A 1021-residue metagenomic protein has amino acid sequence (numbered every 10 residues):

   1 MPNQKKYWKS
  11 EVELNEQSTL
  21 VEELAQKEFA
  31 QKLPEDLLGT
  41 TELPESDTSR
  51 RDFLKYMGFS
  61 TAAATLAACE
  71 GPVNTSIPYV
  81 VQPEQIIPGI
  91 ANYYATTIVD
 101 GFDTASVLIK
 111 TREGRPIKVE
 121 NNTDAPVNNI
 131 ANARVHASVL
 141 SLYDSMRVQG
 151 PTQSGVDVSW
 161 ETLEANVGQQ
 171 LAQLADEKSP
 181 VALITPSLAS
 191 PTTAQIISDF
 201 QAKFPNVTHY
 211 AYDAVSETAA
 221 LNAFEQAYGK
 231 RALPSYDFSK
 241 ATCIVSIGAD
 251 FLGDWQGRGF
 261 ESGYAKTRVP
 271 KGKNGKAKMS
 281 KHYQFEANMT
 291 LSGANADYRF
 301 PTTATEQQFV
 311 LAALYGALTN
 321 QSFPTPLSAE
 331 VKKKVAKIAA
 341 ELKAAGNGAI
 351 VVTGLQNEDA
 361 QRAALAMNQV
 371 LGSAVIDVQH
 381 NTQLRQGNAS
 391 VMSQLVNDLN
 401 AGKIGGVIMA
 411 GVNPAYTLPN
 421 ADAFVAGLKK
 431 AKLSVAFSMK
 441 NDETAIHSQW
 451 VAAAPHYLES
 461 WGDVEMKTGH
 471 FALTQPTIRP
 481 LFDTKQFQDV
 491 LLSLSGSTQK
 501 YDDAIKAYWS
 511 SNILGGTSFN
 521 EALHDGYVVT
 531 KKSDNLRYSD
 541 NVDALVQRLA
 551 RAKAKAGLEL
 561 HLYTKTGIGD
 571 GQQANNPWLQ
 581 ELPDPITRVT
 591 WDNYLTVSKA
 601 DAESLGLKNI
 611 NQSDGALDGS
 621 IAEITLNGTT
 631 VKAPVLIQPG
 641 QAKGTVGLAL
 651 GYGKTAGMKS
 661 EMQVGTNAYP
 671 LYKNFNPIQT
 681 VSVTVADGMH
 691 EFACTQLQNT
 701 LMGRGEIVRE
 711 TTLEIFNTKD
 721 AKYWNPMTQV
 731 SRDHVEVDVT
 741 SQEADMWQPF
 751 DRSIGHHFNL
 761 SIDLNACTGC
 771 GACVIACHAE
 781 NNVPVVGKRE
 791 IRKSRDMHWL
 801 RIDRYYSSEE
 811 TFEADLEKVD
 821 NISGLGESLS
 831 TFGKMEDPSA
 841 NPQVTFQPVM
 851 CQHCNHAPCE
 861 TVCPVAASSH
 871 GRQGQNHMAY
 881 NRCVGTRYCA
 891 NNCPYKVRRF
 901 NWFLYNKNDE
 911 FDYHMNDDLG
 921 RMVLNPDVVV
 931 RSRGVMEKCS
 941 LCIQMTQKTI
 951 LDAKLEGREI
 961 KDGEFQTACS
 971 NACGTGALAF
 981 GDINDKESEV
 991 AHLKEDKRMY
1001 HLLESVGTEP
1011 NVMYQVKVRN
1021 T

Functional and structural regions predicted by a protein language model:
M1-A329, K333-A336, V589-N593, A602-S604 (+3 more regions): N-terminal export/assembly segments and adjacent metallocofactor-ligating motifs of anaerobic energy-metabolism
P44, R479-N535, R789: N-terminal leader/propeptide and maturation segments of large enzyme subunits in energy/redox metabolism and hydrolases
I244-V245, H282, R299, V407 (+2 more regions): Short, well-ordered beta-strand core segments
D254-N274, P419-S434, H470-L473: A short, gly/pro- and small-residue-rich
F285-T290, F437-E443: Short, polar loop motifs at secondary-structure junctions
Y298-L399, S511-G515: Active-site phosphate/pyrophosphate-binding segments
K440-Q475, M797, N901-D918: Flexible glycine/proline-rich, aromatic-decorated loop/lid segments
S511-R588: Long, low-complexity segments enriched in small/aliphatic residues
